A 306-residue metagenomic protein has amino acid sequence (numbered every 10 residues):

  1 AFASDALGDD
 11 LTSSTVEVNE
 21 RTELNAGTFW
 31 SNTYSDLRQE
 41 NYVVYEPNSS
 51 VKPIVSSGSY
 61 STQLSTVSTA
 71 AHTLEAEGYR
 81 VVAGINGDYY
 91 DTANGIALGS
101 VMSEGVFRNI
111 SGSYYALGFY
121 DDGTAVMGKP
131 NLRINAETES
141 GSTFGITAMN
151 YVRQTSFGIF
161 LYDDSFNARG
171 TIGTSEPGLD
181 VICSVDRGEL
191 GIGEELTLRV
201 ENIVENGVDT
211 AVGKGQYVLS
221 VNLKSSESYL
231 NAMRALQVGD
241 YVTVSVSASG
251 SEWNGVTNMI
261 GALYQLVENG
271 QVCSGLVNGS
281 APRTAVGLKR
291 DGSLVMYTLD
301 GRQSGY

Functional and structural regions predicted by a protein language model:
F2-S220: Zymogen propeptides
S31-T33, H72-T73, G78, G105-F107 (+5 more regions): Short, flexible coil/linker segments at or flanking structured domains
V81-V82, Y120, K224-E227, M259-I260: Generic hydrophobic/packing signal
G215-A235: Short beta-strand-centered segments at strand-helix junctions
S228-Y306: Extended C-terminal subregions enriched in glycine
